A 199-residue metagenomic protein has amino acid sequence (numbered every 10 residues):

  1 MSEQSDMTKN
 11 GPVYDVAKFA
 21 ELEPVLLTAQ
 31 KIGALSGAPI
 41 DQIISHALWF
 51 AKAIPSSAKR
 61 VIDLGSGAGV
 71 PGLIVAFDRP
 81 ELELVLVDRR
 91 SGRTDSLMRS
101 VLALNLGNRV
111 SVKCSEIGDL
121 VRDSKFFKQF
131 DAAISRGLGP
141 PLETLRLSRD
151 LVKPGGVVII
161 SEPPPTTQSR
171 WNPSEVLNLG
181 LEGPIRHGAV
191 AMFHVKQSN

Functional and structural regions predicted by a protein language model:
S2-A58, I62, R99-N105: Class I SAM-dependent transferase core
L27-K31, D63, V110-K113, D131: Preference for short coil/turn "hinge" residues that link or interrupt alpha-helices
P39, L64, L86-R89: Short secondary-structure transition/capping motifs
I54, V75-D78: Short, charge-rich binding segments
G65-G69: Class I SAM-dependent methyltransferase "Motif I" SAM/SAH-binding loop
G72, R79-V85, R89-N199: S-adenosylmethionine
